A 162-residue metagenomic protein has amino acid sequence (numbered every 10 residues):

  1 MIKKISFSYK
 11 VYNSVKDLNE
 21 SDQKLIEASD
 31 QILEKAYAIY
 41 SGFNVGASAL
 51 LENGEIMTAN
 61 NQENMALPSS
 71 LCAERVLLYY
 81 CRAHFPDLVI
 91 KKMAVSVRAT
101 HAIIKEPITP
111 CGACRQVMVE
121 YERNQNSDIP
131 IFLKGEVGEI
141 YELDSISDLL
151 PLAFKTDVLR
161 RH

Functional and structural regions predicted by a protein language model:
M1-K35, Y79, F85-H162: C-terminal binding/interaction regions
Y37-I39: Short Gly/Pro-enriched turn/cap motifs at secondary-structure boundaries
G42, C72, L88-I90: Short connector loops at helix/strand junctions that flank enzyme active sites, especially segments positioning acidic
G42-L51: Short beta-strand scaffold segments in enzyme catalytic cores
S48, P68, C114: Gly/Ser/Thr-rich beta-alpha loop segments that engage phosphate groups in nucleotides
L51-E55, G135-V137: Short acidic-glycine loop/turn motifs at beta-strand connectors
N53-E63, K92-A99: Glycine/charged-rich beta-loop-alpha catalytic/anionic-binding loops adjacent to active sites
N64-A83: A short mixed-secondary-structure module that forms the rim of ligand-binding clefts
